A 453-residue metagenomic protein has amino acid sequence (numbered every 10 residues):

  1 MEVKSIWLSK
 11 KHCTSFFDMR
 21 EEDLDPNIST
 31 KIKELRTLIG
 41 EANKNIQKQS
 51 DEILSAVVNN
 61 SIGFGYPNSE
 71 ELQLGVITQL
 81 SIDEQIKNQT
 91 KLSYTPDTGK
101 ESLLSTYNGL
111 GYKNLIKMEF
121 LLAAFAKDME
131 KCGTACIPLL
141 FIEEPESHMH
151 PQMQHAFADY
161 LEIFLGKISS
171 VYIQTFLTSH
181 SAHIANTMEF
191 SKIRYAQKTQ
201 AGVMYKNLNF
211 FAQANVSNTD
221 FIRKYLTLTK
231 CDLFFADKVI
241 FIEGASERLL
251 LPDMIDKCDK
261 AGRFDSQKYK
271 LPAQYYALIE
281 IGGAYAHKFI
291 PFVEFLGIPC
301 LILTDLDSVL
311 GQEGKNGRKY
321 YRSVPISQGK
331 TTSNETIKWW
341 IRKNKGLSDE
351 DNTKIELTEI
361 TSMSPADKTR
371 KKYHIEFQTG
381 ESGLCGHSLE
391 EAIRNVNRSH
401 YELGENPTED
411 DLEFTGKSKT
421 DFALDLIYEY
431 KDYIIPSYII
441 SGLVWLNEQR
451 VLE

Functional and structural regions predicted by a protein language model:
M1, Y94-P96, Q197, I242-S246: Flexible glycine-/small-residue-rich
E2-I6, I184-M188, G202-N207, V309-S323 (+1 more regions): Switch/connector loops and helix/strand junctions flanking conserved nucleotide-binding motifs in nucleotide-processing
V3-I142, G314: Extended helical coiled-coil dimerization/tether regions that scaffold and oligomerize large DNA-maintenance assemblies
S15, M19, N60, F64 (+5 more regions): Conserved, well-folded catalytic cores of nucleic-acid-processing and energy-transducing macromolecular machines
T30, K48, E52, A56 (+11 more regions): Generic recognition of stable, solvent-exposed alpha-helical segments in well-folded globular domains
P67-E70, K131-C136, S169-Y172, S266-A273 (+1 more regions): Short helix-terminating capping/connector loops at secondary-structure junctions
S93-T229, P436-I440, V444-E453: Switch/communication elements of ASCE P-loop NTPase nucleotide-binding domains
L226-F241, A245-E453: Acidic, Mg2+-coordinating catalytic modules of nucleic-acid enzymes
